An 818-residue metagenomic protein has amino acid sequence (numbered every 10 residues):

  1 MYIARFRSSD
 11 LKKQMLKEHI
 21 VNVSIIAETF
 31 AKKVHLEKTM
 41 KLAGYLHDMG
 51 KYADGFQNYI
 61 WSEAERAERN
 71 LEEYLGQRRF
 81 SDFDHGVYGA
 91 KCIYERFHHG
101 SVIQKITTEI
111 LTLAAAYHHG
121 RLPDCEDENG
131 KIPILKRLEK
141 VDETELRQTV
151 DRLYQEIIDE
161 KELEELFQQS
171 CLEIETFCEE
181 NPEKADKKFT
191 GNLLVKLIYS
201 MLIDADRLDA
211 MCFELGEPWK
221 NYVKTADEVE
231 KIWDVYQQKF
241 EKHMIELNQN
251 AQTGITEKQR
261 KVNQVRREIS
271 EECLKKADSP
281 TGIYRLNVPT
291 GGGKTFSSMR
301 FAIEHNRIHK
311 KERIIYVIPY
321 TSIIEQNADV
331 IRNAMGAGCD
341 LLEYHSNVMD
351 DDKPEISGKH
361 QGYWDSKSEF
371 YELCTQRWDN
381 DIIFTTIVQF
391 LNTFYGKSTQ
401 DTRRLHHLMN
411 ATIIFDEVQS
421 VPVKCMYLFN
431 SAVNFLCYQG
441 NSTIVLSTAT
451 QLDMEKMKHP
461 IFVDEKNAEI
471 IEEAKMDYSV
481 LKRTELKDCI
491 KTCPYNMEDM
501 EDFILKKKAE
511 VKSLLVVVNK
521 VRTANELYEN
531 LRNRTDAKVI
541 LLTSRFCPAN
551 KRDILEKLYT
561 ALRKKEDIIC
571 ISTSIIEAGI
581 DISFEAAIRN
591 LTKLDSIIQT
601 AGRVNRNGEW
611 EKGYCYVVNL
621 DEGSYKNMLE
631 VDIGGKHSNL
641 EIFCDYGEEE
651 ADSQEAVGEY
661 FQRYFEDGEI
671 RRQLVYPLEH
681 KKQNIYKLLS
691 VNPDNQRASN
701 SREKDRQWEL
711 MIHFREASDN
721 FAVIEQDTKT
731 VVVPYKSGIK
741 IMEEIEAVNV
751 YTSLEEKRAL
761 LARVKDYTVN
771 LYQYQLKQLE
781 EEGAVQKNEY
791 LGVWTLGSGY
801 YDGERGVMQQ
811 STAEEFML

Functional and structural regions predicted by a protein language model:
Y2-D10, L16-K242: Accessory nucleic-acid engagement/destabilization modules that flank
F6, E343-P354, N519-R522, V539-L555 (+1 more regions): Conserved helicase motor
P280-A302: Walker A/P-loop
L286-G292, E417-M457: Conserved helicase ATPase motor motifs in RecA-like P-loop NTPase domains
E312-A334, H345-V348: Conserved Walker A/P-loop ATP-binding site and its immediately adjacent core in helicase/helicase-like ATPase domains
A337-Y395: Inter-Walker segment of RecA-like/P-loop motor cores
C437, E501-S513, V517, R522-T535 (+5 more regions): C-terminal helicase lobe and adjacent C-terminal extensions/tails of nucleic-acid helicase motors
T450-K507: Interdomain hinge/linker at the junction between the two RecA-like core domains of SF2 helicases
